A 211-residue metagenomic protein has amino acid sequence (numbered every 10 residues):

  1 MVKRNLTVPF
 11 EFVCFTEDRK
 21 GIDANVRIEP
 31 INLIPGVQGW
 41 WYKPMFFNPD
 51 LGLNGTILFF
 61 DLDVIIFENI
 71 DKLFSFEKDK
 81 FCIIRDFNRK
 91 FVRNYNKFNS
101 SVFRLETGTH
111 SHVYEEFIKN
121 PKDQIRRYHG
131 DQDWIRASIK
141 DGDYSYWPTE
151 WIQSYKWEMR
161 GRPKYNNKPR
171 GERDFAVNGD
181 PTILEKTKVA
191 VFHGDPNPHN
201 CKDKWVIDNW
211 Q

Functional and structural regions predicted by a protein language model:
M1-Q38, G52-L53, T107, N197: N-terminal anchoring/stem segment of glycosyltransferases
V2-K3, P44-N48, I70-F74, Q132-R136 (+1 more regions): Short amphipathic alpha-helical segments and helix-helix/interface helices
R4-N5, D50, F76, D141: Alpha-helix C-cap/termination motif
N5, G36, W40, V92-F98 (+3 more regions): Aromatic-acidic/polar surface patches that form glycan- and anion
V8, C14, A24-R27, E106-Q211: A glycosyltransferase accessory/donor-loop signature
E17, L33, D86-F87, W151-I152 (+1 more regions): Residues that form or immediately flank small-molecule/cofactor binding pockets and catalytic motifs
K20-D23, I28-P30, I34, P44-K97 (+1 more regions): GT-A fold catalytic core of metal-dependent nucleotide-sugar glycosyltransferases, centered on the diacidic
